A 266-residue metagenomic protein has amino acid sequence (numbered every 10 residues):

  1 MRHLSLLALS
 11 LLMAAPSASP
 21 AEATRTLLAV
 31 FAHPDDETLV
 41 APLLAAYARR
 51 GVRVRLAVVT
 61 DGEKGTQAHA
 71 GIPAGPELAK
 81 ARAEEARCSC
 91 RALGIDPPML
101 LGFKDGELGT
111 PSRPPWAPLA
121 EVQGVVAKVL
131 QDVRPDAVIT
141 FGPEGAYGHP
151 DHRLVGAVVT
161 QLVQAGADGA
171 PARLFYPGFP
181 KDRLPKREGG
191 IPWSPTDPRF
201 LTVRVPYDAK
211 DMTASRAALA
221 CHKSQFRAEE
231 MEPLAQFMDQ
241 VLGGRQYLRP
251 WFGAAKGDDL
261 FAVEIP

Functional and structural regions predicted by a protein language model:
R2, S19-V30, W116-P266: Metal-dependent de-N-acetylase/amidase catalytic core
H3-A14: Bacterial N-terminal signal peptides
L7-A8, T66, L108, A214: A broad, structure-centric signal for solvent-exposed, well-ordered loop/edge residues that line or flank functional
L12-A15, L93-P97, H222-Q225: Hydrophobic alpha-helical elements and their junctions with loops/disorder across both membrane and soluble proteins
M13, A70-G71, E144, F200: Short amphipathic alpha-helical segments at helix-loop
S19-V133, Q161-D168: Active-site rim/loop-helix segments in enzyme catalytic domains that contact anionic ligands
